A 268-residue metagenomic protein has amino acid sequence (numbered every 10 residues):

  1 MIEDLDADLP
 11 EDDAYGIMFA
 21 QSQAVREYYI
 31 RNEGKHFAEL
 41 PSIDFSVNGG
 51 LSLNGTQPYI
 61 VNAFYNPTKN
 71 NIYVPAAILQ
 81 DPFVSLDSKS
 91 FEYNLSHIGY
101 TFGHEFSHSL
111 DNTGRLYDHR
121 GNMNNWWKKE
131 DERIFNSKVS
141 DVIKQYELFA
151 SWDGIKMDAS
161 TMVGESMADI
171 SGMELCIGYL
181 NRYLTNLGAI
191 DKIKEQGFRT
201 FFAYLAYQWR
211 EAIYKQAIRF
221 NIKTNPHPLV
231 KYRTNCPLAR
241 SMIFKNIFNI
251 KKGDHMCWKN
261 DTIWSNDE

Functional and structural regions predicted by a protein language model:
M1-Y100, E105-E268: Intrinsically disordered, low-complexity linker/terminal regions across diverse proteins
